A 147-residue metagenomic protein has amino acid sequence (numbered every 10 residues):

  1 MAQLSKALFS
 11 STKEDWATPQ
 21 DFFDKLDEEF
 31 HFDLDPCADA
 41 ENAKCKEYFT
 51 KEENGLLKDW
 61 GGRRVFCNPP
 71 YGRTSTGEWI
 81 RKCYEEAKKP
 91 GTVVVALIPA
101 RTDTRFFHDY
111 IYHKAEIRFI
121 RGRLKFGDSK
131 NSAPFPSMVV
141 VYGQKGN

Functional and structural regions predicted by a protein language model:
M1-N147: Class I S-adenosyl-L-methionine-dependent methyltransferase catalytic core
